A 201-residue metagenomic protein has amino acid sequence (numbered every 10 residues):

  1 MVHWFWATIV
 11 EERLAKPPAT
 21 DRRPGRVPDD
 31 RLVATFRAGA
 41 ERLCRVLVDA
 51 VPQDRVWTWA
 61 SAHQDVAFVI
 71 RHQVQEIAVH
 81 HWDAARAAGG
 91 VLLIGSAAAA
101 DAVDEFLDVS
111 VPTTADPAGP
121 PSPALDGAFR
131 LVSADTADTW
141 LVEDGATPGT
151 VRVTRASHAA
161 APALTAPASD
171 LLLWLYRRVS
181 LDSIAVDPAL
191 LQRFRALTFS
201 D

Functional and structural regions predicted by a protein language model:
M1-E41: Glycine/small-residue-rich interface belts in oligomeric ring/scaffold proteins and their assembly partners
M1-K16, S61-P117, L171: Short, contiguous alpha-helical
K16-P18, R55-W59, D182-I184: Short, hydrophobic secondary-structure boundary micro-motifs
A19-D30, A97-T113, L190-D201: Short, mixed-charge aromatic SLiMs
T35-I77: Hydrophobic alpha-helical segments and helix pairs
E105-D144: A glycine-rich beta-turn/hairpin centered on an aromatic-Pro dipeptide
L131-A163, P167: Acidic/His-leaning functional-site neighborhoods
A156-D201: C-terminal interaction segments
